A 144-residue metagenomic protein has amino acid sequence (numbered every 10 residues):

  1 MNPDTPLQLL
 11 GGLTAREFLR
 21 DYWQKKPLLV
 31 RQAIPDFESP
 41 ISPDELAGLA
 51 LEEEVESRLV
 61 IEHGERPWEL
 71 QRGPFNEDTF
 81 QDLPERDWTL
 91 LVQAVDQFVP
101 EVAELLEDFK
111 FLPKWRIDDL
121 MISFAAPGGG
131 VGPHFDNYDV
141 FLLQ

Functional and structural regions predicted by a protein language model:
M1-L13, E17-D21, D36-I41, A47-Q144: Active-site region of the double-stranded beta-helix
A33: Anionic group-transfer/hydrolysis microenvironments
